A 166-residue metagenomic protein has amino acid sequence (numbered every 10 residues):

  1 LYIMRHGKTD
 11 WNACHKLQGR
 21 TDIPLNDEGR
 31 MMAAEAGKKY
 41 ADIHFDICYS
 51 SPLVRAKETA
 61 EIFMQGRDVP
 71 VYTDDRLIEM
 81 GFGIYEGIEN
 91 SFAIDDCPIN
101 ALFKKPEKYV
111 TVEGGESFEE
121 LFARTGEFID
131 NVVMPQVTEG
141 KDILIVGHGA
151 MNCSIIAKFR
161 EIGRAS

Functional and structural regions predicted by a protein language model:
L1-H6, I145: Short, hydrophobic/glycine-enriched beta-strand segments
K8-V69: Active-site-proximal alpha-helix that buttresses catalytic centers in soluble enzyme cores
D10, R55-K57, E79-G81, M151-C153: Short, active-site-adjacent cap segments at secondary-structure transitions
R30-G37, F122-D130: Short, amphipathic alpha-helical "lid/cap" segments that border enzyme active or binding sites
D42, G87-N90, G140: A glycine-biased structural micro-motif
S50-S51, A123, V146-G147: Short beta-strand scaffold positions
K57, G126-R164: Active-site-adjacent alpha-helix immediately C-terminal to a catalytic or transition-state-stabilizing loop
G66-G126: Phosphate-handling substructures
